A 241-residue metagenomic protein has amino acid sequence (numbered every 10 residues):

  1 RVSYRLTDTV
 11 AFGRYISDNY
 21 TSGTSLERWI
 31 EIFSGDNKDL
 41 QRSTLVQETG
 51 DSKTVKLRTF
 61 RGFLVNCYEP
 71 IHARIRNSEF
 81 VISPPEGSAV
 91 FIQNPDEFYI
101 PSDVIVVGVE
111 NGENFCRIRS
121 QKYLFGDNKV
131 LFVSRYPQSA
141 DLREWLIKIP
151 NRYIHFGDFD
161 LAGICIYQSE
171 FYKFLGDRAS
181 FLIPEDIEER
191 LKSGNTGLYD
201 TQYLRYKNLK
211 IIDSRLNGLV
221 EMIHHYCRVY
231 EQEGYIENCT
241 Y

Functional and structural regions predicted by a protein language model:
R1-P150, A162, S169-Y241: Nucleic-acid enzyme cleavage-core boundary/entry regions
H155: Terminal peptide-recognition signature
D158-I164: Internal, well-ordered interaction modules that form the hydrophobic cores of assembly/scaffold domains in eukaryotic
